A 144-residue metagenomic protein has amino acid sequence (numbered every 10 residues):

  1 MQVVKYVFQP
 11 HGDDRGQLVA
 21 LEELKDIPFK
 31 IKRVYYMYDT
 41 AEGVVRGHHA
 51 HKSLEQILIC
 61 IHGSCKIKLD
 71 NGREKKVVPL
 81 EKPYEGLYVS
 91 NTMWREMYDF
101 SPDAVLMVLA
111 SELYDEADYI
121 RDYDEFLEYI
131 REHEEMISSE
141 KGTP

Functional and structural regions predicted by a protein language model:
M1-E85, P102-V105, L109, Y114-E125 (+1 more regions): Non-catalytic, conserved peripheral segments adjacent to functional cores
K82-L87, T92-Y98: Well-ordered alpha/beta subsegment
